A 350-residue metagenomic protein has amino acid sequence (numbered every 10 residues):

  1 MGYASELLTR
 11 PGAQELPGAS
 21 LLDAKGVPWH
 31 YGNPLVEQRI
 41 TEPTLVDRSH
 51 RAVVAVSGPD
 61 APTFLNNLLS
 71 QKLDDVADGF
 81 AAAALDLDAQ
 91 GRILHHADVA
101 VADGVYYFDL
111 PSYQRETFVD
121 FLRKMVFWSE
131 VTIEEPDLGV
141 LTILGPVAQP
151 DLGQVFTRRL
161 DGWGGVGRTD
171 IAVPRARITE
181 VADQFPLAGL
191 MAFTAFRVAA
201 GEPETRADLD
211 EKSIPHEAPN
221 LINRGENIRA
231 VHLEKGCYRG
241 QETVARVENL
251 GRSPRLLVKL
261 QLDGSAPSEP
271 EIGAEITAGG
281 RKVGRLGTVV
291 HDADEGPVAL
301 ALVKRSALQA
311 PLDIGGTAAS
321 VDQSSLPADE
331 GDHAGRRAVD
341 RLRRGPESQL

Functional and structural regions predicted by a protein language model:
M1-A82, L87, R92-L94, L350: Acidic, proline/glycine-enriched N-terminal capping motif
A4, L221-V231, R239-Q241, A245-L350: Glycine-rich, small/acidic residue-mixed loop/short-helix segments
E42-V46, V53, H95-E204: Acidic, low-complexity central loop/insert segments
L45-N67, T132-P146, R252-D263: Short glycine-/aliphatic-rich beta-strand segments at the starts of folded cytosolic domains
D60-L65, R115-V119, A148-L152, A176-D183 (+2 more regions): Short, conserved charged micro-motifs
N66-D74, E116, D120-W128, D183 (+3 more regions): Short, intrinsically disordered, mixed-charge
V140-Q154, A200-P215, E330-Q349: Short, low-order "capping/linker" segments at domain edges
A172-Q261: Anionic-ligand-binding alpha/beta catalytic cores of soluble enzymes and soluble regulatory domains that recognize
